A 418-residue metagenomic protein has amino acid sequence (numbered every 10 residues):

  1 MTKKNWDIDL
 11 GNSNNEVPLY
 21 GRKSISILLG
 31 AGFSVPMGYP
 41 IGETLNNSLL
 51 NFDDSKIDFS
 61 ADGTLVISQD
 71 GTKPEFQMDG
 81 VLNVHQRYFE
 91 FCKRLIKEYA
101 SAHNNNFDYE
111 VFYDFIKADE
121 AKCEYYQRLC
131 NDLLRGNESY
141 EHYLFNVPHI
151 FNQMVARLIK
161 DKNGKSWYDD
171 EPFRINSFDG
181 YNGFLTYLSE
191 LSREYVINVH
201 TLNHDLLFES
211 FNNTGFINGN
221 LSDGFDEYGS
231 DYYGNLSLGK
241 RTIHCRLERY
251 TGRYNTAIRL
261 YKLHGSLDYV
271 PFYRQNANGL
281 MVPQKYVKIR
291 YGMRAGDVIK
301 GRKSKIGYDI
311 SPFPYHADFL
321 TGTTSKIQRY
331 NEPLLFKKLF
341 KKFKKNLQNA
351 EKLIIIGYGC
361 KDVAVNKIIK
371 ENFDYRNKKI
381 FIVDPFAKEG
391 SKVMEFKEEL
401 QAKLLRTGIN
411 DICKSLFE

Functional and structural regions predicted by a protein language model:
M1-M37, G42-S48, F52, F59 (+4 more regions): SIR2/sirtuin-family catalytic core signature
G21, M37, D169-N176, S192-H200 (+3 more regions): Conserved aromatic-histidine-acidic binding/catalytic patches
L45, M154-L158, F184: Hydrophobic side chains in well-ordered alpha-helices of soluble proteins
S68-Q153, N176-S177, F184-D318: Extended, H/D-rich, highly charged conserved domains that either
A156-D179, Y308-A350, Y358: Alpha/beta-hydrolase fold catalytic core
K165, L191-Y195, V270, A350-I354 (+1 more regions): Short secondary-structure junctions and interdomain/linker hinges
G180-S192, K342, I368-N372: Catalytic-core regions built around general acid/base machinery
